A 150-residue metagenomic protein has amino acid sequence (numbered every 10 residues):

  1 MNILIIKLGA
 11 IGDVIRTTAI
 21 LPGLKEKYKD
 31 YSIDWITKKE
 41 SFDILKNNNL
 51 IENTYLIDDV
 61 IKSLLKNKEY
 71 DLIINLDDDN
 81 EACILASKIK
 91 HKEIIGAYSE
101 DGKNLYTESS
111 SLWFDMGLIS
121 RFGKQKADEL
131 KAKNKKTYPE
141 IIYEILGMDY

Functional and structural regions predicted by a protein language model:
M1-Y150: Catalytic machinery of carbohydrate-active enzymes, primarily nucleotide-sugar-dependent glycosyltransferases
